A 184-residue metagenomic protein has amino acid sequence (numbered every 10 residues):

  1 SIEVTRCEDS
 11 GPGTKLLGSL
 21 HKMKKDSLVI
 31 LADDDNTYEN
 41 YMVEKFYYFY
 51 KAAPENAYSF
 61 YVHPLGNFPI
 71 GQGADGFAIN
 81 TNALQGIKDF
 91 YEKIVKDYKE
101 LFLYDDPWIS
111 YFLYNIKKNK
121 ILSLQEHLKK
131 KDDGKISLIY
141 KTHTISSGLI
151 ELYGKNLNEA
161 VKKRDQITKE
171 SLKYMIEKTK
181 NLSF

Functional and structural regions predicted by a protein language model:
S1-S27: Active-site-proximal specificity loops/subdomain of glycosyltransferases
T14, Q72-N80, G86, F90 (+1 more regions): A conserved catalytic-core signature of glycosyltransferases
D26, A53-N56, K118-N119: Short, high-confidence coil segments that cap the C-terminus of an alpha-helix and link into the following beta-strand
D26-T37: Short beta-strand-to-loop acidic/aromatic patch adjacent to the donor-nucleotide binding site
E39-L65: Conserved donor-nucleotide/metal-binding helix-loop-beta segment in metal-dependent transferases, i.e., the alpha-helix
Y58-P69, T81-E92: Short, flexible, basic/aromatic active-site loop/helix in glycosyltransferases
H63-I79, K96, L101-F102: A recurrent flexible, glycine/aromatic-enriched loop bordering the glycosyltransferase active site that acts as
V95-F184: C-terminal catalytic/acceptor-binding lobe
